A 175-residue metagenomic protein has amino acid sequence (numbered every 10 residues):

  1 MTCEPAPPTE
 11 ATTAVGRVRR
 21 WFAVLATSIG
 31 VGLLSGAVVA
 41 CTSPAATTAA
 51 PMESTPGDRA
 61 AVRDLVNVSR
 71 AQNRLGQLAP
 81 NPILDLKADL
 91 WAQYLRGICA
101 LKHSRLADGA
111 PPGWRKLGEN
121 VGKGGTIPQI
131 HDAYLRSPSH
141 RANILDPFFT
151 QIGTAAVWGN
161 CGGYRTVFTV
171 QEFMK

Functional and structural regions predicted by a protein language model:
M1-R20: N-terminal secretory signal peptides that target proteins for export/translocation
L25-A37: Bacterial N-terminal signal peptides
T48-G57, Q72-P80, K116-G124, P128-H131 (+1 more regions): Second-shell loop/turn segments in exported
P51-R96: A short alpha-helix/helix-coil micro-patch that ends at or immediately precedes a cysteine
D85-D132, I144-L145: Short, surface-exposed glycine/acidic/tryptophan-bearing loops
G125-K175: Disulfide-stabilized extracellular recognition modules
